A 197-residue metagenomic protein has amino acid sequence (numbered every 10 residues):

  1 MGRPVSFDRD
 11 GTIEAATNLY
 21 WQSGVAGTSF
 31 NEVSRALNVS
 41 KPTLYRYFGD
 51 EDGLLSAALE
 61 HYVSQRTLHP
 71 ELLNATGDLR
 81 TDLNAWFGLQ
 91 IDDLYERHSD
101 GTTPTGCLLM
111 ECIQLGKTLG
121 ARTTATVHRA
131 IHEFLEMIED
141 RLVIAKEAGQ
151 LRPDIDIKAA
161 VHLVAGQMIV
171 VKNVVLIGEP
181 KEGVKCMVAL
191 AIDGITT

Functional and structural regions predicted by a protein language model:
M1-F7, I177: N-terminal intrinsically disordered/low-complexity leader segments
G11, A15, L19-H61: Helix-turn-helix
A57, E71-P104, I157-V164: Hydrophobic alpha-helical connector segments
L59, V63, T124-L135, V161: Amphipathic, non-transmembrane alpha-helical scaffold segments
A85-E96, H132-E136, D140-A148, Q167 (+1 more regions): C-terminal peripheral helix-coil segments that are non-catalytic and often amphipathic
R97-R122: Amphipathic alpha-helical segments used for helix-helix packing
T105-Q114, P153-V174, M187-G194: Hydrophobic alpha-helical segments that form the core of small-molecule binding pockets and/or dimer interfaces
